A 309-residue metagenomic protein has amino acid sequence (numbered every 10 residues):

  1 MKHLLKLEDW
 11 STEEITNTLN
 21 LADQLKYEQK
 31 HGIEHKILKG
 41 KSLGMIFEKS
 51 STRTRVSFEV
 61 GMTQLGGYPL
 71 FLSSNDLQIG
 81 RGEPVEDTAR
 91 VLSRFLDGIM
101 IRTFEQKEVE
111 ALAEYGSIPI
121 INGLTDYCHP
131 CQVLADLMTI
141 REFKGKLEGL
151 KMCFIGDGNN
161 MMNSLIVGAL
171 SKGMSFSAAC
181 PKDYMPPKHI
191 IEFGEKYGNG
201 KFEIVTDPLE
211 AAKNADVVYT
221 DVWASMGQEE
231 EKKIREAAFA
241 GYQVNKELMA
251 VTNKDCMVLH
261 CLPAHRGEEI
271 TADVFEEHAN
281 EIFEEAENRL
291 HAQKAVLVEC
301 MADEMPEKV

Functional and structural regions predicted by a protein language model:
M1-V56, V60: Positively charged, low-complexity intrinsically disordered leader regions
S42-L43, F47-F95: Active-site cofactor/substrate anionic-group-binding motifs, chiefly glycine- and Lys/Arg-rich phosphate-binding loops
E48-V60, K144-D221: Glycine-rich phosphate/diphosphate-binding loop of Rossmann-like nucleotide-binding domains
L65, F95, Y115-G116, K172 (+3 more regions): Short, structured coil segments at secondary-structure junctions
D97-G168, H260: Anion-binding alpha/beta catalytic cores of soluble intermediary-metabolism enzymes, centered on
E195-D273: Rossmann-like adenosine-cofactor binding region
D255-C256, L262-V309: Adenosine-phosphate binding glycine-rich loop
